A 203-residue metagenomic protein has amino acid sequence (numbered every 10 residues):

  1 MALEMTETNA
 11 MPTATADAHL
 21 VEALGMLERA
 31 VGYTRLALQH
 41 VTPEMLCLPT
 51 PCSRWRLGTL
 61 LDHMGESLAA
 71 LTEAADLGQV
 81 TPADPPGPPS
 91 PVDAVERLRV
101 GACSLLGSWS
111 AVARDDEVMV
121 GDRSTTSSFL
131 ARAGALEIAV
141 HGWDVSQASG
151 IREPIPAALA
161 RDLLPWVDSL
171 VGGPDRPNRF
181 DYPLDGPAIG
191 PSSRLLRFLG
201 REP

Functional and structural regions predicted by a protein language model:
A2-E22, M26-Y33, H40-S53, A70-P203: Structured surface interface patches that mediate subunit assembly and partner/cofactor docking
G58-G65, A69, E73: An amphipathic alpha-helix adjacent to DNA-recognition modules
